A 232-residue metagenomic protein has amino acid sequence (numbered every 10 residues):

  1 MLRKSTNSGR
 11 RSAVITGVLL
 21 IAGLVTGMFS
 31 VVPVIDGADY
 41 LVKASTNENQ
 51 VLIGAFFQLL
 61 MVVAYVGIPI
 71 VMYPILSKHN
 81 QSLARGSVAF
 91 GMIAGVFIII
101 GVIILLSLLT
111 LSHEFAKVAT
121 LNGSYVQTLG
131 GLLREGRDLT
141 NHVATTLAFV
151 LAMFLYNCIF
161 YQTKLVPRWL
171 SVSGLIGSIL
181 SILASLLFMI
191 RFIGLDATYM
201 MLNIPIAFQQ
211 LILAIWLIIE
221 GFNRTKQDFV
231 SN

Functional and structural regions predicted by a protein language model:
M1-N232: Hydrophobic, aromatic-enriched alpha-helical segments typical of multi-pass transmembrane helices
